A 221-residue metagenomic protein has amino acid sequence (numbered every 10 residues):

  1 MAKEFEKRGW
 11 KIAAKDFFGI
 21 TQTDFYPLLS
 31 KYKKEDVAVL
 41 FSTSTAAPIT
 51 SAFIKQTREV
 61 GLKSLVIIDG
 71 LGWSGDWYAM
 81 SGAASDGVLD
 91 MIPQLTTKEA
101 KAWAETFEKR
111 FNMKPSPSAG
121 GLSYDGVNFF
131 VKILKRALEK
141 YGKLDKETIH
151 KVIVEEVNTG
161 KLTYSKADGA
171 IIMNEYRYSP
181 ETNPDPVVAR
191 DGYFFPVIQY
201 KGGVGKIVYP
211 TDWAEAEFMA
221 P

Functional and structural regions predicted by a protein language model:
M1-V60, Q94-A102: Extracellular/periplasmic Venus flytrap/periplasmic-binding protein
A2-W10, S30-V37, K55-L62, E108-N112 (+3 more regions): Sec-exported extracytoplasmic/periplasmic mature domains
K15-F17, V88-D90, V197: Conserved beta-strand scaffold positions in the cores of enzyme catalytic domains, especially in NTP/NDP-utilizing
K33-E35, E59-G61, S81-A84, V187-D191 (+1 more regions): Extracellular/periplasmic catalytic domains that process cell-envelope and extracellular macromolecules
A47, G120-N128, E147, K151: An alpha-helix initiation/capping motif
I54-E139, G205-A220: Extracellular/periplasmic periplasmic-binding protein-like sensory domains
M113-P117, V131-I207: Segments of small-molecule ligand-sensing domains
